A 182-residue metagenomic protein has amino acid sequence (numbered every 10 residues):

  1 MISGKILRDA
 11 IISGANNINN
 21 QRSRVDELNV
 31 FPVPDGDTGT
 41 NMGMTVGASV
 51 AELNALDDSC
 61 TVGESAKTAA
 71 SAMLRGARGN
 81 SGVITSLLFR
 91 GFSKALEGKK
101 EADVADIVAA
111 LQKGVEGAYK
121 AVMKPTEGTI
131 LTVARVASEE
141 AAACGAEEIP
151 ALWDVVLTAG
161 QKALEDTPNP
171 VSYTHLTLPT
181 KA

Functional and structural regions predicted by a protein language model:
M1-N29: N-terminal amphipathic/basic leader segments beginning at the initiator methionine
G4, Q21, A51-M73, E101 (+1 more regions): Transmembrane helical cores of multi-pass ion-transport proteins
N20-V25, N29-F31, T38-L53, A66: N-terminal cofactor/phosphate-binding cores enriched in small/glycine residues, especially glycine-rich loops such as
R24-V33, D58-V62, A121-I130, A146-W153 (+1 more regions): Flexible, glycine/charged-enriched surface loops at secondary-structure junctions
V33-T40, M73-I84, L176: Glycine/serine-rich anion-binding loops at beta->alpha junctions that coordinate negatively charged ligand groups
F89-S93, E97: Hydrophobic or amphipathic alpha-helical targeting/insertion segments
E101-A142: A structural-propensity feature for long, helix-poor, extended segments
H175-A182: Single conserved hydrophobic/aromatic residue that forms the stacking wall/gate of nucleotide- or nucleobase-binding
